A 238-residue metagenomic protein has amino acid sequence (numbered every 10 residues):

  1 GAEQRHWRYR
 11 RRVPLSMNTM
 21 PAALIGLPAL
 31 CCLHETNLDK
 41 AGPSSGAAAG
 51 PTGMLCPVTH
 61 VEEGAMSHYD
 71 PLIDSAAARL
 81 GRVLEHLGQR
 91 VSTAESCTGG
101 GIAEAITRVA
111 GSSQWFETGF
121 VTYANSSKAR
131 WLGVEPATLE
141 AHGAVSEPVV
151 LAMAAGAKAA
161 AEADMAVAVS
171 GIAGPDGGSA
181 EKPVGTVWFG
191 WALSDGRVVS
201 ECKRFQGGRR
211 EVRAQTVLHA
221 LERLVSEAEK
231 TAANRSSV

Functional and structural regions predicted by a protein language model:
Q4-Y9, H34, H60: Low-complexity, intrinsically disordered or signal/transmembrane-proximal segments
W7-R10, L30, E85: Residue-level detector of transmembrane insertion/anchoring sites
R8-R12, S16-N18: Low-acidity, Ser/Thr- and Arg-rich intrinsically disordered low-complexity segments
Y9, S44-S45, E63: A general signal for intrinsically disordered, low-complexity N-terminal leader regions
P14, P21-H34, K40-G42, A48 (+1 more regions): Short, often N-terminal, low-complexity regions that either remain intrinsically disordered or form a short helix
S16, S44-S45, S236-S237: Serine residues within intrinsically disordered or low-complexity segments
H60, G64-V238: Short alpha-helical segments enriched in small residues
